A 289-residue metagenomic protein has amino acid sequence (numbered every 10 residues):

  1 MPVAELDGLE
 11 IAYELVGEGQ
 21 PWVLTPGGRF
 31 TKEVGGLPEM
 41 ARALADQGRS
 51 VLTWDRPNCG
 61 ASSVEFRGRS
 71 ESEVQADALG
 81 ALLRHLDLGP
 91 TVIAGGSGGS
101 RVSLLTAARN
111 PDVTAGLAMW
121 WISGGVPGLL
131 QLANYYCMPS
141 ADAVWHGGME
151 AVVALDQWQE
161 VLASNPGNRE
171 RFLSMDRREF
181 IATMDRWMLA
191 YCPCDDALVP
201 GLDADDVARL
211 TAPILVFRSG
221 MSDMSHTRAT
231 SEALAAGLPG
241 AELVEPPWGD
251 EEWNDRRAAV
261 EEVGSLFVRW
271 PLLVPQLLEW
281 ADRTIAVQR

Functional and structural regions predicted by a protein language model:
L9-S63: Conserved HGGG/HGGXW glycine-rich cap/lid loop of the alpha/beta-hydrolase fold
W54-S72, N254-D255: Glycine-rich "HGGG/HGxG" loop immediately N-terminal to the catalytic nucleophile of the alpha/beta-hydrolase
V74-T91: Conserved acidic catalytic loop of the alpha/beta-hydrolase fold
G95-S97: Conserved alpha/beta-hydrolase "nucleophile elbow" surrounding the catalytic nucleophile
R101-L104, A108-W145: Flexible "cap/lid" loop of the alpha/beta hydrolase fold
G128-L130, H146-Y191, A197: Conserved alpha/beta-hydrolase catalytic His-Asp/Glu region
R186-G237, E242-P246: Conserved serine/cysteine hydrolase catalytic core
A241-R289: Catalytic active-site module of serine/aspartate enzymes centered on a nucleophile-bearing elbow/loop
